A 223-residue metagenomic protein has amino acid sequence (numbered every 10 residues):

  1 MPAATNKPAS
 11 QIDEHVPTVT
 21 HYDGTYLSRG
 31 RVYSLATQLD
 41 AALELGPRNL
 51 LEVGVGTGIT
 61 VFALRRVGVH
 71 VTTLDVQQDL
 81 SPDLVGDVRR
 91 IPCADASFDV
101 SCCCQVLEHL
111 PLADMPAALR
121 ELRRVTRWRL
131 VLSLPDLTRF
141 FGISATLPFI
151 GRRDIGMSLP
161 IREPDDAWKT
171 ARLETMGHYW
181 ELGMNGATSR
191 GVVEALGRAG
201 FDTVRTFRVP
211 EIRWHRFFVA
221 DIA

Functional and structural regions predicted by a protein language model:
M1-A94, C102, L119, Y179-G191 (+2 more regions): Conserved N-terminal segment of class I S-adenosyl-L-methionine
R48, D99, W128: Conserved acidic residues
I91, E108, W128: Glycine-centered loop/turn positions within well-structured domains that cap or flank conserved ligand/cofactor-binding
V100-A113: A short SAM/SAH-binding and catalytic strip from SAM-dependent methyltransferases
L112-A223: S-adenosyl-L-methionine-dependent methyltransferase catalytic module, highlighting the catalytic core
